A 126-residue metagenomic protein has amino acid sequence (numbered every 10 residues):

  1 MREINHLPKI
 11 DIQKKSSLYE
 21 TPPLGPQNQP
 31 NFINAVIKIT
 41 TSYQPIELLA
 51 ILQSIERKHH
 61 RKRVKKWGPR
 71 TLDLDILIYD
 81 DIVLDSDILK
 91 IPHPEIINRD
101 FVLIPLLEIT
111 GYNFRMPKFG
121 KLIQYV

Functional and structural regions predicted by a protein language model:
M1-I10, K15-E20: N-terminal beta1-alpha1 ligand-phosphate binding loop
K9, P23-F32, Y43-L49, Q53-V126: Flexible, gly/pro- and Lys/Arg-enriched active-site loops
T40: Extracellular and analogous surface-interaction loops
